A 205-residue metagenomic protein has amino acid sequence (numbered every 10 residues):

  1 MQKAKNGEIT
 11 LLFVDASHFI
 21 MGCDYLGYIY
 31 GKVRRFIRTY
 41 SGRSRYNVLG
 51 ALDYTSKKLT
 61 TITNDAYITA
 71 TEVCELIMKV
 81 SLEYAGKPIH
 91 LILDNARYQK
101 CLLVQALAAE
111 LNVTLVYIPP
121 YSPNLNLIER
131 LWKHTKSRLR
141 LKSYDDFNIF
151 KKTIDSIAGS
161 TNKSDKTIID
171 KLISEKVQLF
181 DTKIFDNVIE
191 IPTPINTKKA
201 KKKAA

Functional and structural regions predicted by a protein language model:
M1-M78, I184-K202: Extended, low-complexity cationic-aromatic segments
G7-I9, I128-A205: C-terminal anion-handling pockets and recognition modules
D15, G50-A51, I77, D94 (+4 more regions): Mobile genetic element proteins and their domesticated derivatives, centered on retroelements and DNA transposons
I20, S56, Q99, S122-N124: Feature marks short, surface-exposed loop/turn motifs that line or immediately flank catalytic pockets and channel
Y25, A70-I118: RNase H-like DDE/DDD metal-dependent nuclease/strand-transfer catalytic core used by mobile genetic elements
G27-V33, A109-T114, W132-R138: Short glycine/proline- and charge-enriched loop/turn segments that cap or connect secondary-structure elements
R35-S41, A109-L127, Y144: RNase H-like polynucleotidyl transferase catalytic core
L93-N95, L102, Y117-R138, N148: RNase H-like two-metal-ion nuclease catalytic core shared by retroviral integrases and related mobile-element nucleases
